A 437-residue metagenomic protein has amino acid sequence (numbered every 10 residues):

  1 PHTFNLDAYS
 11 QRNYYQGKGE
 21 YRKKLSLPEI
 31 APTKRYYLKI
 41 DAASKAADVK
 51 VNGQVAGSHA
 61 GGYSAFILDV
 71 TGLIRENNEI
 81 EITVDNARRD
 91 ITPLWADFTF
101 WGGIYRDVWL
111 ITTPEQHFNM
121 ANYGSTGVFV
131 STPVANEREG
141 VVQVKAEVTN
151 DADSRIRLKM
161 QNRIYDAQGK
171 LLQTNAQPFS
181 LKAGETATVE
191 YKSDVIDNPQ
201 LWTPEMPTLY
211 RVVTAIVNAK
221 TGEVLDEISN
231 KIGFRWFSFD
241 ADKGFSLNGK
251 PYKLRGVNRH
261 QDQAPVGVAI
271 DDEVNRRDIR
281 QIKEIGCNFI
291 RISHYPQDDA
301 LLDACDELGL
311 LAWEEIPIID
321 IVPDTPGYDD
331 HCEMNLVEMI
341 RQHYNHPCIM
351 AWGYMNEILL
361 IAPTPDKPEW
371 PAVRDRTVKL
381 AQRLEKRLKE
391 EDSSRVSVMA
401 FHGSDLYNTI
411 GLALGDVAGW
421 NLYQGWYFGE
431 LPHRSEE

Functional and structural regions predicted by a protein language model:
Q11-R12, Q16-A121, S125-G127, D151-A152 (+3 more regions): Accessory beta-strand-rich segments of carbohydrate-active enzymes
K18, R75-N77, E139, K182-T186: Solvent-exposed, conformationally flexible loop/turn segments
L25, G53, V108, A146 (+6 more regions): Conserved, mostly hydrophobic/aromatic
A31-R35, I74-N77, R155, V195-R211: Short glycine/proline/serine/threonine-rich loop/turn segments at secondary-structure transition edges
V49-V51, E139-S180, A187-V189: Beta-strand-rich binding/interaction modules
V128-F129, V212-E284, D303, V398: N-terminal carbohydrate-binding accessory modules
I279-I282, F289-E437: Substrate-binding/catalytic cleft of secreted carbohydrate-active enzymes, primarily glycoside hydrolases
